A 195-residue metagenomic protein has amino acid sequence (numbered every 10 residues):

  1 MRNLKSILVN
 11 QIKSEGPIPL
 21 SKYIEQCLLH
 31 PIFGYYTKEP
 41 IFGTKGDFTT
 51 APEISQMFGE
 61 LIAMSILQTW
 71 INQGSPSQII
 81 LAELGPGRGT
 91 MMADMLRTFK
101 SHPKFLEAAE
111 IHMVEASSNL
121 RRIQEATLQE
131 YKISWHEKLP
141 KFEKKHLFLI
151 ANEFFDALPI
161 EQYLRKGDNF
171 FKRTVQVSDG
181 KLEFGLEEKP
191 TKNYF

Functional and structural regions predicted by a protein language model:
M1-L84, R88-K138, F142-H146, Y163: Rossmann-like AdoMet
I7-N10, I133-S134, K141-F195: Class I S-adenosyl-L-methionine
